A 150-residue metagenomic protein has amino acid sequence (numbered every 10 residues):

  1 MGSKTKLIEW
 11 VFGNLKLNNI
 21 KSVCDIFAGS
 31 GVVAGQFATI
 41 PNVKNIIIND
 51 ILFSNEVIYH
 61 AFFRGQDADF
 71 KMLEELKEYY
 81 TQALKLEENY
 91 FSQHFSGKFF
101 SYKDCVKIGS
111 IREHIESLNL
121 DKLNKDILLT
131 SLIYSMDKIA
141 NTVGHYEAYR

Functional and structural regions predicted by a protein language model:
M1-S22, F27, V32-T39: S-adenosyl-L-methionine
T39-N45: Conserved S-adenosyl-L-methionine
N45-I47, I51-R150: Class I S-adenosyl-L-methionine-dependent methyltransferase module
